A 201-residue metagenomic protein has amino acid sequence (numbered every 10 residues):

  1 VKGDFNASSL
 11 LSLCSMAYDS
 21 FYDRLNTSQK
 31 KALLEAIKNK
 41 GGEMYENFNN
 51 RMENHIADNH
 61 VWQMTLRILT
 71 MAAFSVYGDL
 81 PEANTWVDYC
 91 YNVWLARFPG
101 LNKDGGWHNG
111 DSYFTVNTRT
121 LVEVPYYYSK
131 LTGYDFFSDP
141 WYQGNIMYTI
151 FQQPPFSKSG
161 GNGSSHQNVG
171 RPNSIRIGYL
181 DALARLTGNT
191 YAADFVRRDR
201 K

Functional and structural regions predicted by a protein language model:
V1-K158: Aromatic-lined, polymer-binding surfaces characteristic of secreted/periplasmic polysaccharide-degrading enzymes
G133-K201: C-terminal, helix-dominated tail/subdomain
